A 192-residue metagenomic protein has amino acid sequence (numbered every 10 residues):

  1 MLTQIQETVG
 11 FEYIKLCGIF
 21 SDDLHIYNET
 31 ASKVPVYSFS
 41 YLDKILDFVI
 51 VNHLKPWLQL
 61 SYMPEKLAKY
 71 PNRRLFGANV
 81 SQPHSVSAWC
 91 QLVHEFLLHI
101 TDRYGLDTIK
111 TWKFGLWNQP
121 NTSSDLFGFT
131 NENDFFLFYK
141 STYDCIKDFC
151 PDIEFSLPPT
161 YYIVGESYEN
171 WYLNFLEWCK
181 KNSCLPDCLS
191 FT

Functional and structural regions predicted by a protein language model:
M1-T8: Hydrophobic alpha-helical membrane-insertion signals
V9-T192: Substrate-binding cleft and catalytic face of glycoside hydrolase catalytic domains, especially the flexible beta-alpha
